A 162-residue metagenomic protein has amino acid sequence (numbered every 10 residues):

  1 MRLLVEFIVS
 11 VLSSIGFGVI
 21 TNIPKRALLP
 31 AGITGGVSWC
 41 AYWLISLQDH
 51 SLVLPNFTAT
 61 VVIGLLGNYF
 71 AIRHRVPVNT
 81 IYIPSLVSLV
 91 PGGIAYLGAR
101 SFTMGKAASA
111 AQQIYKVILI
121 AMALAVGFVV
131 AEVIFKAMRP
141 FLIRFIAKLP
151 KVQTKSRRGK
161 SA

Functional and structural regions predicted by a protein language model:
M1-L65, L97-A162: Alpha-helical transmembrane segments and their membrane-interface boundaries that form or gate the permeation pathway
D49-V61, F70-V87: Internal alpha-helical transmembrane segments of multi-pass membrane proteins
P84-L97: Hydrophobic alpha-helical membrane segments
